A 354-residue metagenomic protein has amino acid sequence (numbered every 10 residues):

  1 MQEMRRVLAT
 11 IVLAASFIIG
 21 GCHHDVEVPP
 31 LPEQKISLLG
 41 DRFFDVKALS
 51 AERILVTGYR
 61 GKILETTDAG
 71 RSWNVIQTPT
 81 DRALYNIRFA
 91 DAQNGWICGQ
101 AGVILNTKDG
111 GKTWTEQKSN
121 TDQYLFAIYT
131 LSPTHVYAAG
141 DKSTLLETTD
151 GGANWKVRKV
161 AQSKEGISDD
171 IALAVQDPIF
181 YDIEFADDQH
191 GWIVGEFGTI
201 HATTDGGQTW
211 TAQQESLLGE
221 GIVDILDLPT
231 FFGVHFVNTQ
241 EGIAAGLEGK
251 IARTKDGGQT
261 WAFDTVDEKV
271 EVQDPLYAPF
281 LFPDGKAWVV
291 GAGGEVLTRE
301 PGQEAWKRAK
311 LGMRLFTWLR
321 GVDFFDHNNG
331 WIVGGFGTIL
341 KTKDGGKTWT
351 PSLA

Functional and structural regions predicted by a protein language model:
Q2-A9: Bacterial N-terminal signal peptides that target proteins for export
A9-T10, Q303: General helical structural elements
T10-I18: Bacterial N-terminal signal peptides
C22-A354: Residue-level hotspots at or immediately adjacent to binding/recognition sites across diverse folds
